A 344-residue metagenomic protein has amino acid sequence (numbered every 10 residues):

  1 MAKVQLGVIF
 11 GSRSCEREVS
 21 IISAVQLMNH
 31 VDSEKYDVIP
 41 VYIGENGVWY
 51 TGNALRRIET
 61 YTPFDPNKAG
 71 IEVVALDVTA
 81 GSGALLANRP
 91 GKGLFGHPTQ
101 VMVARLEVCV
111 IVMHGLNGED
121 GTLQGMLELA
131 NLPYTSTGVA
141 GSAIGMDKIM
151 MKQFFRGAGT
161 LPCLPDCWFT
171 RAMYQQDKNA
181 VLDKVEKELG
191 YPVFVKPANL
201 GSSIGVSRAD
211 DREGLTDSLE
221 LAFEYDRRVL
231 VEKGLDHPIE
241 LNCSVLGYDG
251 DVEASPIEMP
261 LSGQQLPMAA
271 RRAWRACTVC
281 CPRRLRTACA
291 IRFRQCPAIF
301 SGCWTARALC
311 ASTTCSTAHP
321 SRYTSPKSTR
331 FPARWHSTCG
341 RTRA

Functional and structural regions predicted by a protein language model:
M1-A140, I144-F154, T170-V181: ATP-binding N-terminal substructure of ATP-dependent carboxylate-amine bond-forming enzymes
A2-V4, I9-R13, S33, Q175 (+1 more regions): ATP-dependent carboxylate activation and anion-phosphoryl transfer catalytic cores that bind Mg-ATP to form
S20, C163-R171, P192-E220, E240-N242: Glycine-rich phosphate-binding loop of ATP-grasp-fold ATP-dependent ligases
I39, V229-K233, L241-N242, R307-H319: A short glycine-rich, hydrophobically flanked beta-strand micro-motif that places a catalytic Asp/Glu for divalent metal
G44-N46, G247-G250, T317-P320: Short acidic-glycine loop/turn motifs at beta-strand connectors
G115, S203, P260-G263, T329-R341: Glycine-rich phosphate/pyrophosphate-binding beta-alpha loops
F155-R156, V185-V206, R227-P238: ATP-grasp fold ATP-binding core
S207-A273, C280, R284-A288, Y323: Phosphate-binding site of ATP-dependent enzymes
